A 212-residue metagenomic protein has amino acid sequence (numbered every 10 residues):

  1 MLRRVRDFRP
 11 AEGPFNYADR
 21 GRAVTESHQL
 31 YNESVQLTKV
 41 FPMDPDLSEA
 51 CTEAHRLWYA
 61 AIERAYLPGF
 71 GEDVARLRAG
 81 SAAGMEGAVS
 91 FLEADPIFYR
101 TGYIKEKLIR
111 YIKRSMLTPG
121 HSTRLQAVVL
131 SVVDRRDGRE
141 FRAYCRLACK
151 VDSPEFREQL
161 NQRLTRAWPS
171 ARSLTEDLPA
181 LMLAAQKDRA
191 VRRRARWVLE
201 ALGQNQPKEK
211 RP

Functional and structural regions predicted by a protein language model:
M1-F141, Q206-P212: Extended repeat-based scaffolds of very large eukaryotic assembly and lipid-transport proteins
T101-P212: Extended alpha-helical scaffolding segments
